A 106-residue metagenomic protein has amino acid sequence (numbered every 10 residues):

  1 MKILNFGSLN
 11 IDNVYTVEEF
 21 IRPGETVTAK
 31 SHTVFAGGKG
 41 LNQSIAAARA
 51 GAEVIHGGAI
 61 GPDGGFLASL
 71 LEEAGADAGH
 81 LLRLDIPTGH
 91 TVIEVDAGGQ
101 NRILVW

Functional and structural regions predicted by a protein language model:
M1-P23: Positively charged, low-complexity intrinsically disordered leader regions
F6-L9, K30, I60, W106: Fold-independent oxyanion-binding glycine-rich loops and adjacent beta-strand/coil segments at enzyme active sites
N13-Y15, I45, G99: Low-complexity, compositionally biased segments
P23, V27-H90, A97: Substrate-binding N-lobe of the ribokinase-like
V92-V95, W106: Active-site-adjacent segment of FAD-dependent monooxygenases/related oxidoreductases
